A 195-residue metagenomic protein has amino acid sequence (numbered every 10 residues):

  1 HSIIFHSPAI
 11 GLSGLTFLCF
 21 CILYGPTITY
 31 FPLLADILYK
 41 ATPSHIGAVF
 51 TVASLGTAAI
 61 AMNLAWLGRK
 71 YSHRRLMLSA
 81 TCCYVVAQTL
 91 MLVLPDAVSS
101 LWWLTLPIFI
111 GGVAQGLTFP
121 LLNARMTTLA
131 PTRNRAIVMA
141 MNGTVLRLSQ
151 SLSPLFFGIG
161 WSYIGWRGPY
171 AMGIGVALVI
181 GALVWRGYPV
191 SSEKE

Functional and structural regions predicted by a protein language model:
H1-G14: Juxtamembrane intracellular "pre-TM" segments in multi-pass secondary transporters
T29-S44: Short amphipathic helix-loop junctions that connect adjacent transmembrane helices in Major Facilitator Superfamily/SLC
A35-D36, L67-G68, I159-G165: Interfacial helix-cap and linker-helix signal at transmembrane-aqueous boundaries of multi-pass secondary transporters
I60-H73, W161: Helix-to-loop junctions at the C-terminal end of transmembrane segments in multipass secondary transporters
C83-A97: C-terminal ends and interior cores of transmembrane alpha-helices in multi-pass membrane transporters/permeases
L117-A130: Intracellular juxtamembrane helix-capping segments at the cytosolic ends of symmetry-related transmembrane helices
L129-Y163: A late C-terminal transmembrane helix in Major Facilitator Superfamily
I159-A177: A membrane-interface helix-boundary motif in multi-pass transporters
